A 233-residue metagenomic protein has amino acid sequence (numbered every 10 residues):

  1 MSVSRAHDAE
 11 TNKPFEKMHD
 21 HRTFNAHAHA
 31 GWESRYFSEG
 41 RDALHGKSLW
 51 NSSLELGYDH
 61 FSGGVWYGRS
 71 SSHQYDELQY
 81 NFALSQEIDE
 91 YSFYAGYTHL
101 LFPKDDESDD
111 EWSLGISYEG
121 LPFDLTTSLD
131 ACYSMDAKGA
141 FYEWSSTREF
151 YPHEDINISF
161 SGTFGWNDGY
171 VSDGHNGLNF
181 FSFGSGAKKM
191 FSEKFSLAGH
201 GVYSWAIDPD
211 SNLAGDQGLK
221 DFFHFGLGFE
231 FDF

Functional and structural regions predicted by a protein language model:
M1-N25: Cleavable N-terminal export/targeting peptides
H19-S34, G63, F223, F231: Transmembrane beta-strand segments of Gram-negative outer membrane beta-barrel proteins
A26-A28, S48-L54, F61, L78-Y80 (+5 more regions): Hydrophobic, lipid-facing positions within transmembrane beta-strands of outer-membrane proteins
W32-S38, Y58-H60, Y67-S71, Q86-I88 (+7 more regions): Transmembrane beta-strands of outer-membrane beta-barrel pores
S38-K47, R69-L78, L100-D110, C132-E143 (+2 more regions): Solvent-exposed loop/turn segments connecting transmembrane beta-strands in outer-membrane beta-barrel proteins
D59-V65, D89-A95, L121-S128, H153-F160 (+1 more regions): Repeated loop/turn-to-beta-strand initiation elements of outer-membrane beta-barrel proteins
D109-L178, G186: Detector for outer-membrane/organellar transmembrane beta-barrel domains, recognizing the amphipathic beta-strand
K189-F191, S196, L219-F233: Outer-membrane beta-barrel "beta-signal"
